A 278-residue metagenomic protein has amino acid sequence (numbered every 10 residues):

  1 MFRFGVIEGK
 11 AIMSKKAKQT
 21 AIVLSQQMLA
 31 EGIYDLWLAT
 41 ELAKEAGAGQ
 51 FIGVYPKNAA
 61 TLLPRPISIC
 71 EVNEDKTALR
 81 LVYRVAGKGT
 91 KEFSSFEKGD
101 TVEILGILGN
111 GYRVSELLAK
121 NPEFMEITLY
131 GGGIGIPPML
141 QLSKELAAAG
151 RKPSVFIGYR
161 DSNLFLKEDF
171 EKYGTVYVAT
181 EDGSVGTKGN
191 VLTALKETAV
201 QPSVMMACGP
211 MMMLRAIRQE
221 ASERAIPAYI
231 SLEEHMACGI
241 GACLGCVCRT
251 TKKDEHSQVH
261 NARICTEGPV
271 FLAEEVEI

Functional and structural regions predicted by a protein language model:
M1-I12: N-terminal amphipathic/basic-hydrophobic helices that include classical n-h-c signal peptides and signal-anchor
S14-K98: Ferredoxin-reductase
S25, E71, V178-T180, I230 (+1 more regions): Structural signal for conserved beta-strand scaffold positions within catalytic alpha/beta enzyme cores
K88-H235: FNR/FR-type flavoprotein reductase catalytic core
M211, E234-P269: Local cysteine-cluster metal-coordination motifs and their immediate loop/turn environment, predominantly Fe-S cluster
